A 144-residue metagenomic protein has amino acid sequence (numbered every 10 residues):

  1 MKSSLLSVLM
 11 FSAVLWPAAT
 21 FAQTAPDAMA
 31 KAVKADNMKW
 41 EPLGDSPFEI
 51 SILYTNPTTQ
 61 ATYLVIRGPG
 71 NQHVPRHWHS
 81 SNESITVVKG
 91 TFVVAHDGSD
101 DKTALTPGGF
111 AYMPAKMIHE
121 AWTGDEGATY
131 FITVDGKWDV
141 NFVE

Functional and structural regions predicted by a protein language model:
M1-L9: Bacterial N-terminal signal peptides that target proteins for export
P17-A19: N-terminal signal peptide c-region/cleavage motif recognized by signal peptidases
F21-T62, E144: A short, N-terminal "cap"/entry segment at the start of jelly-roll beta-barrel domains of the cupin/DSBH fold
T58, P69-N71, G90-T91, K116 (+1 more regions): Solvent-exposed coil/turn segments that connect beta secondary-structure elements in extracytoplasmic/periplasmic
T62-H79, P114-K116: Conserved short histidine dyad/triad with adjacent acidic residue
P69-Q72, H79-G98: Glycine- and acidic-residue-biased ligand/ion/polar-headgroup-sensing regions
F92, G98-K116: Short acidic-glycine-tyrosine-enriched beta hairpin
A115-W138: Ligand-binding loop in jelly-roll beta-barrel domains
